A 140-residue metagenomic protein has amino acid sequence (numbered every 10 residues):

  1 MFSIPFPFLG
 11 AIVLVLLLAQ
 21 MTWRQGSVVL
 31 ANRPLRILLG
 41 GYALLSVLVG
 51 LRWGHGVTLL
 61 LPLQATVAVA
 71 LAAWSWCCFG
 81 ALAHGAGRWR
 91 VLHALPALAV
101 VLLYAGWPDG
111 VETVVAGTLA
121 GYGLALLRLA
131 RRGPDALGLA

Functional and structural regions predicted by a protein language model:
M1-T113, L126-D135: N-terminal low-complexity or simple alpha-helical regulatory segments that function as activation/interaction modules
A136-A140: Short, intrinsically disordered, charge-balanced linker/junction segments flanking boundaries in proteins
